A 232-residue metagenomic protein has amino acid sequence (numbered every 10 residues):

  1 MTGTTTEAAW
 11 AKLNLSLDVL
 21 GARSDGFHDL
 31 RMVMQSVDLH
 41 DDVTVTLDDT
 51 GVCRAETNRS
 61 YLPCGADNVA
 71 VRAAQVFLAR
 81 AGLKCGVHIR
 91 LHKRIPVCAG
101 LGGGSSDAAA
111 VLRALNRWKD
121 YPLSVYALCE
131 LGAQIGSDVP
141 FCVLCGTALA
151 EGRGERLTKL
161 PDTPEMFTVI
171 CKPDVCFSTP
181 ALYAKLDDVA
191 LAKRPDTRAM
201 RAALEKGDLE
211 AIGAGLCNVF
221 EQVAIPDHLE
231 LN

Functional and structural regions predicted by a protein language model:
M1-A99, R117-C129, T163-P164, K172-V175: ATP-binding N-lobe of GHMP and related small-molecule kinases
M32-M34, V139, E155-P161: A generic local secondary-structure boundary/capping motif
G86, A108, L112-L149: Contiguous, small/hydrophobic- and glycine-enriched helical/loop subdomains that border and often "cap" functional
A99-G100, D138: Acidic pyrophosphate-coordinating catalytic loop
L144, L149-N232: Conserved, helical-rich catalytic subdomain that frames metal- and/or nucleotide-binding sites in enzyme alpha/beta
